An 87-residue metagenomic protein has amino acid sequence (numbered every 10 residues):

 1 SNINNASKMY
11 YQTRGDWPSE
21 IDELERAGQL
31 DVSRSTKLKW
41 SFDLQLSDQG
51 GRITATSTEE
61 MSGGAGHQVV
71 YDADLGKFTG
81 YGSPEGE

Functional and structural regions predicted by a protein language model:
S1-M9: Alpha-helical assembly-interface signal, strongest on the long, hydrophobic N-terminal helix that forms
M9-E87: Periplasmic/extracellular, small/polar-rich flexible segments of pilin-like filament-forming proteins
